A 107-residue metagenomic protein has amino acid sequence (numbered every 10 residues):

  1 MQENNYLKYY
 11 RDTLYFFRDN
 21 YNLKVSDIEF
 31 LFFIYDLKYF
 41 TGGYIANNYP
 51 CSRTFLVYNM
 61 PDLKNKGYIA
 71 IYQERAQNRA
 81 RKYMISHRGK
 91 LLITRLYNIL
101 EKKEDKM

Functional and structural regions predicted by a protein language model:
M1, Y72, K82, K103-M107: Surface-exposed, interaction-prone regions with an acidic/low-complexity signature
M1-Y21, A76, R81-H87, I93: N-terminal leader segment of winged-helix/HTH proteins
N4-Y6, F16, D27, P61 (+1 more regions): Short leucine-rich amphipathic alpha-helices used at interfaces
D12-L14, L91-M107: Amphipathic alpha-helical dimerization/coiled-coil segments that flank or bridge DNA-binding/regulatory modules
L14-F55: N-terminal helix-turn-helix DNA-binding core of bacterial DNA-binding proteins
G42-A80: Canonical helix-turn-helix DNA-binding module
